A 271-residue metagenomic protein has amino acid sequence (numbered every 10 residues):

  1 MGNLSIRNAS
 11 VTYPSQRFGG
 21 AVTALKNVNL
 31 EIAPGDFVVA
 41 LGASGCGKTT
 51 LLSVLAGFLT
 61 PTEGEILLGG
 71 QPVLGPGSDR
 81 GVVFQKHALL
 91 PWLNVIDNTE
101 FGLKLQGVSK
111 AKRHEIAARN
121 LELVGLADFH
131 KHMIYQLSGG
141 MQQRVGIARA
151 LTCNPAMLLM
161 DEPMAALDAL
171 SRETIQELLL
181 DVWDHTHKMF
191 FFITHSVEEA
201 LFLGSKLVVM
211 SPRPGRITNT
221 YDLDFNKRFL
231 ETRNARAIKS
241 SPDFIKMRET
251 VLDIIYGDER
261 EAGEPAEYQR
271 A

Functional and structural regions predicted by a protein language model:
L41-A43: The feature captures the beta-strand-to-loop junction immediately N-terminal to the Walker
A56: Helix-to-loop junction immediately C-terminal to a conserved catalytic motif
G64-P76: Conserved ABC transporter NBD signature motif
I96-K104, H114, A118, D222: Short helical segment in ABC ATPase nucleotide-binding domains corresponding to the A-loop/adjacent helical element
A111-F129, D181: Conserved ABC ATPase "signature" region
M133-L137, M141: Conserved ABC ATPase signature
T152-A156: A short, proline-enriched helix->beta-strand linker immediately N-terminal to the Walker B motif in ABC-type P-loop
L158-D161: Catalytic Walker B motif of ABC-type/P-loop ATPase nucleotide-binding domains
